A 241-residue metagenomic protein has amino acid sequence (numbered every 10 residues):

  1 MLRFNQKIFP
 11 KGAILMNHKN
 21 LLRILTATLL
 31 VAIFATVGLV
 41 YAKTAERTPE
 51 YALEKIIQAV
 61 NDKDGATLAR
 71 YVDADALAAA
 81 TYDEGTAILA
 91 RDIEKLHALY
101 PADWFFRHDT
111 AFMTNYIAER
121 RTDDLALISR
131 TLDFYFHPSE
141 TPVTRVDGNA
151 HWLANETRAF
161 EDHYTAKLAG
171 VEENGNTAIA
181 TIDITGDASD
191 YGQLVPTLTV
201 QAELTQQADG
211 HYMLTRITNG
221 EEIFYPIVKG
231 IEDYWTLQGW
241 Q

Functional and structural regions predicted by a protein language model:
F4-L15: Short, Lys/Arg-enriched N-terminal segments with co-localized hydrophobic residues within the first ~10-30 amino acids
L15-L30: N-terminal Sec-pathway targeting helices
N20, L77, L89, A98 (+2 more regions): Short, surface-exposed, charged/polar-biased interaction segments
T26-E119: Short, low-complexity N-terminal intrinsically disordered segments enriched in polar/charged residues
R91, L99, E119, F134 (+2 more regions): Surface-exposed polar/charged interaction patches
I117-A169: Acidic, glycine-rich loop-and-strand cores that form catalytic or ligand-binding grooves in diverse globular domains
N149-Q241: Low-complexity, intrinsically disordered terminal/linker segments enriched in charged and Gly/Pro repeats
